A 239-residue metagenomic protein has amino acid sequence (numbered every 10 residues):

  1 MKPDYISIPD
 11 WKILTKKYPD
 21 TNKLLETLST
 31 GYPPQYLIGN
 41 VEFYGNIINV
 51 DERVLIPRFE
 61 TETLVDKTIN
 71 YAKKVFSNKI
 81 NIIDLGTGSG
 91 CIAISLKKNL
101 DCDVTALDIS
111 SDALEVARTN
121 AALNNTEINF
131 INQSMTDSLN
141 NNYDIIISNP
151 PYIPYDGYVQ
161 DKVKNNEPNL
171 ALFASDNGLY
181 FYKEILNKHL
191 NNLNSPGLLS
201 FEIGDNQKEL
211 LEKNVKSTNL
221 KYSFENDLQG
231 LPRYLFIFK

Functional and structural regions predicted by a protein language model:
M1-K239: Auxiliary N-terminal substrate/complex-recognition segments of SAM-dependent methyltransferases
